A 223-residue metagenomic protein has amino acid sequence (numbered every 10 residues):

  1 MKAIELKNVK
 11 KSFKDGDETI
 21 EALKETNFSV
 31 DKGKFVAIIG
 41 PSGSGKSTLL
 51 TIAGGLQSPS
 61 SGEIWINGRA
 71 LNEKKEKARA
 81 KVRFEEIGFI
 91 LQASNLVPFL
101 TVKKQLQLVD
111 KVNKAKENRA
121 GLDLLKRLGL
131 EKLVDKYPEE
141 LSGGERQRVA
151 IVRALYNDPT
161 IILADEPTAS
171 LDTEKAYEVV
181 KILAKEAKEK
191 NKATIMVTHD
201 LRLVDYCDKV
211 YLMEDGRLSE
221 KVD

Functional and structural regions predicted by a protein language model:
G54: Helix-to-loop junction immediately C-terminal to a conserved catalytic motif
G62-A70: Conserved ABC transporter NBD signature motif
L71-G88: ABC ATPase NBD coupling module
L100-Q107: Short coil-to-helix segment of the ABC ATPase nucleotide-binding domain corresponding to the Q-loop/switch region
Y137-L141, E145-Q147: Conserved ABC ATPase signature
Y156-T160: A short, proline-enriched helix->beta-strand linker immediately N-terminal to the Walker B motif in ABC-type P-loop
I162-D165: Catalytic Walker B motif of ABC-type/P-loop ATPase nucleotide-binding domains
